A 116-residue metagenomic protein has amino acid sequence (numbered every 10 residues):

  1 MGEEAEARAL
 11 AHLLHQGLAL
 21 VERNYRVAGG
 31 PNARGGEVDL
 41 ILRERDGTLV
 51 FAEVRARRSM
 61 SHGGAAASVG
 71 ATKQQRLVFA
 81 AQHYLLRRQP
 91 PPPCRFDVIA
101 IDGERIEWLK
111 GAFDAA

Functional and structural regions predicted by a protein language model:
M1-V27: Acidic-basic catalytic patches of nuclease active cores, encompassing PD-(D/E)XK and other metal-cofactor nuclease
N24, D39-I41, R55, I99 (+1 more regions): Anionic group-transfer/hydrolysis microenvironments
N24-P31, D97: Short, solvent-exposed loop/turn elements at beta->coil junctions and helix N-caps that rim active or binding pockets
N32-E37: A short, glycine/Asx- and small/polar-enriched loop/turn that sits immediately N-terminal to a beta-strand
V38-M60, L77: Conserved catalytic cores of phosphodiester-cleaving nucleases, focusing on short active-site segments
L49-F51, P93, I106: Structural motif
A56-E104: Catalytic cores of nucleic-acid endonucleases
R105-A116: Short, low-complexity, polybasic intrinsically disordered segments
